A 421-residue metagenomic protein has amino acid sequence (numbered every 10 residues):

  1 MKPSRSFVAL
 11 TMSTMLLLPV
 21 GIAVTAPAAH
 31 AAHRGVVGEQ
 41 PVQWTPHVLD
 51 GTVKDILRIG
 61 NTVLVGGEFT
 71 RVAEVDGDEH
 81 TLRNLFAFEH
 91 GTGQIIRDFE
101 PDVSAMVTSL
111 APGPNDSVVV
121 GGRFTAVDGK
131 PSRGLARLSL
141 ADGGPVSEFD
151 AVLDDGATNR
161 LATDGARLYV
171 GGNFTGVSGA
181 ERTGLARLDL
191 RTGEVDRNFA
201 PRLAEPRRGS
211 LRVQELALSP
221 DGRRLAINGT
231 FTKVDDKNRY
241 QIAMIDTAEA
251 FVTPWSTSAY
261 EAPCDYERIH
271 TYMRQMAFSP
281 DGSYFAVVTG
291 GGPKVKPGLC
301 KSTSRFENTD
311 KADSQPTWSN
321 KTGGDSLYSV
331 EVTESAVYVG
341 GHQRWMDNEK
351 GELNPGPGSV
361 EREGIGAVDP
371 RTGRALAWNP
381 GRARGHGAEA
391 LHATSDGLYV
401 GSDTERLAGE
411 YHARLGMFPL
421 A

Functional and structural regions predicted by a protein language model:
K2-S13, P19-G21, P27-A421: Extracytoplasmic surface signature
